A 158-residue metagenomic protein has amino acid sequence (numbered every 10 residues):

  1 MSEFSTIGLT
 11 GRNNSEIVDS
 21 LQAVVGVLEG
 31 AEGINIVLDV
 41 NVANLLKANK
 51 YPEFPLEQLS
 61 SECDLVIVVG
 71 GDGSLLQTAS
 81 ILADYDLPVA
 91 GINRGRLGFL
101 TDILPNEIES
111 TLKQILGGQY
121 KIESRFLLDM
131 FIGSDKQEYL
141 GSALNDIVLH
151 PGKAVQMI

Functional and structural regions predicted by a protein language model:
S5, D64: Conserved acidic residues
N13, D72-S74, G95-L97: Short glycine-rich anion-binding loops that position phosphate/pyrophosphate groups of nucleotides and phosphorylated
I17-S20, G73-A79: Short glycine/serine/threonine-rich phosphate/pyrophosphate-binding segments that cradle anionic phosphate groups
E32-N41: Short internal beta-strands
P52-C63: Short acidic low-complexity segments
Y85-I103: Short, acidic/small-residue loops that bind anionic groups at enzyme active sites
L97-I158: Catalytic core of DAGKc-family lipid kinases
